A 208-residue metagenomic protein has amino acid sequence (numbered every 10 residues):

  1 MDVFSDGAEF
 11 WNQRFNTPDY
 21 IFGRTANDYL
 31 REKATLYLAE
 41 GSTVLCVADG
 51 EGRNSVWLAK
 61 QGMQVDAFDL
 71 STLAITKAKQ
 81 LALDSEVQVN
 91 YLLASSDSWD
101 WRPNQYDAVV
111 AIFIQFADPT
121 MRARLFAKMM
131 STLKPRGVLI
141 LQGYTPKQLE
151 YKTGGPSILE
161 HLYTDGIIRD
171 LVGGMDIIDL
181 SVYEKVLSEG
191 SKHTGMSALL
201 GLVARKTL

Functional and structural regions predicted by a protein language model:
M1-A39, K147: Conserved class I S-adenosyl-L-methionine
T43-L45, G52-D97: Class I SAM-dependent methyltransferase SAM/SAH-binding core
W99-A108: A short acidic, Gly/Pro-enriched loop at the edge of an enzyme's catalytic core that lines a small-molecule cofactor
F116, G143-L149, E184-K185: Short "lid" loop at the C-terminus of a central beta-strand within the Rossmann-like core of SAM-dependent
F116-M129: A short, conserved alpha-helix within the catalytic core of class I
R136-G143: Conserved beta-strand signature within the Rossmann-like core of class I S-adenosyl-L-methionine
E150-I167, S191-G195, L199: Acceptor-substrate binding/catalytic loop of class I
E160-L180: Short alpha-helix
